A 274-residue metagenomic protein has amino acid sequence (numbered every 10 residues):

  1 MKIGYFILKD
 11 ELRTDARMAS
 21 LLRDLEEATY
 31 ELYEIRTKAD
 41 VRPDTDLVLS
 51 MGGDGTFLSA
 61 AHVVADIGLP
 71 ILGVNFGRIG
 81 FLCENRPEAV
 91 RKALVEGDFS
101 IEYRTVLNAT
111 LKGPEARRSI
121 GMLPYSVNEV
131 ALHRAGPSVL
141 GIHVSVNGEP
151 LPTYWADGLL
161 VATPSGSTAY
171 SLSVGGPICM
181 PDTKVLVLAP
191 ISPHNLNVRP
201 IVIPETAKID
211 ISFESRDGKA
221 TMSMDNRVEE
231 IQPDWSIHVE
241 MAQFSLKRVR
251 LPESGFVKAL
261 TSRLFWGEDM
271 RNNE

Functional and structural regions predicted by a protein language model:
M1-L47, M51, S59, R86-E102 (+1 more regions): ATP/NTP phosphate-donor binding region
D15, G55-A60, T168-S173: Short glycine/serine/threonine-rich phosphate/pyrophosphate-binding segments that cradle anionic phosphate groups
V48, I71, L159-L160: Short, well-ordered beta-strand core segments
S59, V63-V74, F81: Gly/Ser-rich helix-loop-strand patches that form or flank binding pockets for ribonucleotide-derived cofactors
I79-G158: Catalytic core of DAGKc-family lipid kinases
P124, L132, N147-P150, R199-E274: ATP/nucleoside-binding phosphotransfer catalytic cores, i.e., glycine-rich phosphate-binding loops
V144, G166, M222: Short aromatic-centered micro-motifs
Y154-N197: Gly/Ser/Thr-rich active-site loops/lids in small-molecule metabolic enzymes that frequently grip phosphoryl groups
